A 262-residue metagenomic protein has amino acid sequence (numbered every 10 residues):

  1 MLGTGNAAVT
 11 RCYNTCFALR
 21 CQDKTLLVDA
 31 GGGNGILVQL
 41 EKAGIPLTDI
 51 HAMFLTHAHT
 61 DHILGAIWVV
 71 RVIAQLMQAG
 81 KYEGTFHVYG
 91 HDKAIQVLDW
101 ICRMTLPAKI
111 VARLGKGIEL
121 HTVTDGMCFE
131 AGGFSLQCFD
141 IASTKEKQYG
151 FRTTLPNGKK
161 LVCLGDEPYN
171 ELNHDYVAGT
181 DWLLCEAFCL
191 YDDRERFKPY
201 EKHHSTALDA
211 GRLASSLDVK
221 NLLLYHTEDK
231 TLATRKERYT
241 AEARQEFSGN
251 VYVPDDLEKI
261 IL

Functional and structural regions predicted by a protein language model:
M1-A43, K147-G165, W182: Conserved beta-strand hairpin/beta-sheet module of binuclear metal-dependent hydrolase folds, prominently
G5-A7, T60, V88, A94-I95 (+1 more regions): Short histidine/acidic/glycine/proline-rich micro-motifs that form metal- and phosphate-coordinating active-site loops
N6, G32, T60, P168-Y169 (+2 more regions): Short, glycine/acidic-enriched loop or turn micro-motifs at the edges of active sites
V9-R11, T122-D192: Active-site-proximal loop/helix segment associated with metal-binding centers of metalloenzymes
L27-G31, I50-A58, H91, L161-E167 (+3 more regions): Active-site neighborhood of phospho(di)ester-bond hydrolases with catalytic His/Asp-centered motifs
N34-H87: Active-site metal-binding motif and surrounding structural segment of the metallo-beta-lactamase
Y82-K147, D256: Metallo-beta-lactamase
Y169-E258: Cap/insert and terminal regions of metallo-dependent hydrolase folds
